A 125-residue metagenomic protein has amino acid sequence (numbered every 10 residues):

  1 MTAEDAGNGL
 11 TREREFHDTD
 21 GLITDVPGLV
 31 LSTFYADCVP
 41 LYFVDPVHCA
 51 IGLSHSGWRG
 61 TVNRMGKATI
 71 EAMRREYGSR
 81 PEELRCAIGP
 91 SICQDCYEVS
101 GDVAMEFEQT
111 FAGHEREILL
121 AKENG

Functional and structural regions predicted by a protein language model:
M1-G125: Active-site microenvironment for binding and transforming phosphate-containing groups
